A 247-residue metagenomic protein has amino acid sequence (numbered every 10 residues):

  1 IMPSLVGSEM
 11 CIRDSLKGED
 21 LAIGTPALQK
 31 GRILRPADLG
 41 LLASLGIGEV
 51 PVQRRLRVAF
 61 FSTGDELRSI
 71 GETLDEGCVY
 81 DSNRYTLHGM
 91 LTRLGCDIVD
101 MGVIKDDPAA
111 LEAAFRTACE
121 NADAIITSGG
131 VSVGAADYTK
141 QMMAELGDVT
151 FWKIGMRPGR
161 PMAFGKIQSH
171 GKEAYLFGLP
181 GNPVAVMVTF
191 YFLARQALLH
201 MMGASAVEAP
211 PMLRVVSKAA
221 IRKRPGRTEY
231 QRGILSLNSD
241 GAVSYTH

Functional and structural regions predicted by a protein language model:
I1-G7, I12, H247: Single conserved hydrophobic/aromatic residue that forms the stacking wall/gate of nucleotide- or nucleobase-binding
S8-E9, R13-D100, K105: Short, glycine/charged-enriched hinge/interface segments at domain edges or termini
L21, A144-Y245: Flexible glycine/proline-rich
L34, V103-L111, M156-P161: Short acidic loop-to-helix transition motifs that present clustered carboxylates
L39-G40, I70-L74, L111, D137-K140 (+2 more regions): Short acidic, glycine/serine/threonine-rich loops at helix termini
D65-E66, G130-V133, G181: Short glycine-rich anion-binding loops that position phosphate/pyrophosphate groups of nucleotides and phosphorylated
H88-E145: N-terminal small/polar loop signature for handling phosphorylated ligands or for N-terminal nucleophile
